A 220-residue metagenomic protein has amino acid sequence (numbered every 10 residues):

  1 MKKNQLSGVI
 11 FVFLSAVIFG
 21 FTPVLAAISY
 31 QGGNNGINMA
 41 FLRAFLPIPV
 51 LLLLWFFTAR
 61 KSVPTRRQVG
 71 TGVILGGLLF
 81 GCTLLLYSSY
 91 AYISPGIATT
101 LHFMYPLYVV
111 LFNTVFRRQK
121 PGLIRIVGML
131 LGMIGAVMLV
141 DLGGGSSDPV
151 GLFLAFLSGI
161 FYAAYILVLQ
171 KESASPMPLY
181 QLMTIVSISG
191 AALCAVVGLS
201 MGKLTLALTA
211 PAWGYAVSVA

Functional and structural regions predicted by a protein language model:
M1-N38, L42, G77, L85 (+3 more regions): Glycine-/small-residue-enriched transmembrane alpha-helix faces in small-molecule transporters and effluxers
L14, L42, L101, I124-V127 (+3 more regions): Hydrophobic core positions of alpha-helical segments in small-molecule transporters and transporter systems
I18-F19, P23, L52-A98, H102 (+2 more regions): Specific transmembrane alpha-helical segments of multi-pass solute transporters/efflux pumps, especially DMT/EamA
Y30-Q31, Y90-A91, R117, S173-A174: Helix-capping/transition residues at the boundaries of transmembrane alpha-helices and the short helical linkers
Q31-G81, Y108-V109, F161-V168, M183-G202: Transmembrane alpha-helices of multi-pass small-molecule transport proteins
N38-P49, L86-K120, R125, S158: Specific alpha-helical transmembrane segments that line the substrate/conduction pathway and gating interfaces
L51, V73, P121-D141, G159 (+1 more regions): Hydrophobic transmembrane alpha-helices of multi-pass small-molecule transport proteins
S88-I93, D141-P149, M201-L208: Membrane-interface helix caps and helix-loop-helix hairpins in membrane proteins
